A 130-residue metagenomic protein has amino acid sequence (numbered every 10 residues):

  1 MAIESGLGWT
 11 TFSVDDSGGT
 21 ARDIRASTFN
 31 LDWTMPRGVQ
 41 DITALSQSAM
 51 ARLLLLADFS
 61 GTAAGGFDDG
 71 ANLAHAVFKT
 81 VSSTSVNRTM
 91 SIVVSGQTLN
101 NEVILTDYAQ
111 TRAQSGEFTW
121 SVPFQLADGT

Functional and structural regions predicted by a protein language model:
A2-F67, Q97-P123: Solvent-exposed edge beta-strands and adjacent loop segments that serve as assembly or binding interfaces
T11, A71-T106: Short, acidic/charged, Gly/Pro-enriched secondary-structure junctions
G66-A71, G129-T130: Acidic glycine-/aspartate-rich tracts in secreted/extracellular proteins
F124-D128: Short, structured patches in soluble enzyme cores that scaffold and shape functional sites
